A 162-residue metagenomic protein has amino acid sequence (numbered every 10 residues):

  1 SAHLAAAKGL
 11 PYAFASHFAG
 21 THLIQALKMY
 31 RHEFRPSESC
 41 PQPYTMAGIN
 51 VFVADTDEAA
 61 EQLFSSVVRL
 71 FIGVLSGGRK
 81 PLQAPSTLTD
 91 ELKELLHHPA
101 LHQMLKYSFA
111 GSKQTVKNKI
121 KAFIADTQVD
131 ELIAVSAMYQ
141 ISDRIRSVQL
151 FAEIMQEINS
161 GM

Functional and structural regions predicted by a protein language model:
S1, T21-H22, A54-T56, Q140-D143: Flexible loop/turn segments at secondary-structure boundaries
A2-R31: A conserved active-site cap/scaffold subdomain adjacent to cofactor or substrate pockets
Y12-A15, P43-N50, L132-A134: Hydrophobic faces of well-ordered beta-strands that scaffold small-molecule active sites in alpha/beta enzyme cores
A13, K106, I141: Active-site oxyanion-binding pockets that recognize sulfate/phosphate
F18, V51, M138: Residue-level signal for short, function-critical loop segments
H22-Q128, N159-S160: An alpha-helical appendage that flanks or caps ligand/catalytic pockets
I124-M162: Generic C-terminus detector
